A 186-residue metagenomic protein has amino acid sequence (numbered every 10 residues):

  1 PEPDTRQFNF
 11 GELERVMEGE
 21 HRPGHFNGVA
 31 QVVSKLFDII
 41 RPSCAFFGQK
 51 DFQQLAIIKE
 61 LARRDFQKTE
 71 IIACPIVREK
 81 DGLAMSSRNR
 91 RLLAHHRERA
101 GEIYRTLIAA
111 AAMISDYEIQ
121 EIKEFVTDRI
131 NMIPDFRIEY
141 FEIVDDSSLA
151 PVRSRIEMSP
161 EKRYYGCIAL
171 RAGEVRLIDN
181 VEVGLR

Functional and structural regions predicted by a protein language model:
P1-D135, V144, S148, E174 (+1 more regions): Nucleotidyltransferase catalytic core that binds NTPs
D128-R176: Acidic/histidine-rich
